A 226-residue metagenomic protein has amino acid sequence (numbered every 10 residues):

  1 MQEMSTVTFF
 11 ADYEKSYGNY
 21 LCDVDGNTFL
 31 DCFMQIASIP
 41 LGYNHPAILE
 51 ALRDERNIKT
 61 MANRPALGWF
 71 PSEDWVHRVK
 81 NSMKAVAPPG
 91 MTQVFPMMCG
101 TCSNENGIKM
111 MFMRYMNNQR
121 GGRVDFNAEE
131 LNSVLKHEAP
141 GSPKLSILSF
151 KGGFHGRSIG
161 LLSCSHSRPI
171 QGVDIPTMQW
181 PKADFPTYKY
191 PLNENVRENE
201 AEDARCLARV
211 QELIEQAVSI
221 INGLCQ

Functional and structural regions predicted by a protein language model:
M1, T6, V218-Q226: Short, compositionally biased segments
M1-T92, P176, R209-V210: N-terminal glycine-rich, Lys/His-bearing helix-loop that initiates the first secondary-structure elements of many
K80-G223: PLP-dependent aspartate aminotransferase-fold enzymes
